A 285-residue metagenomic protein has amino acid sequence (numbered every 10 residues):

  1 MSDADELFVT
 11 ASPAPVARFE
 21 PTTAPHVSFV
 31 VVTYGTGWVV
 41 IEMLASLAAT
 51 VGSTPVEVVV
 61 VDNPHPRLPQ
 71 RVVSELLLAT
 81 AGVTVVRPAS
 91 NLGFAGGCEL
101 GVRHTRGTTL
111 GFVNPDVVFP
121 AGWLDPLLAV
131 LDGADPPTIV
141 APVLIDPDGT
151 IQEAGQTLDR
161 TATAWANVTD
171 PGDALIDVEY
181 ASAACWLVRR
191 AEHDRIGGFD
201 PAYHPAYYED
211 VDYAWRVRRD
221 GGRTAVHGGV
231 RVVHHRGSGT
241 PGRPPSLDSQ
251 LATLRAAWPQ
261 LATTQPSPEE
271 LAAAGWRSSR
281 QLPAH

Functional and structural regions predicted by a protein language model:
M1-A49: N-proximal low-complexity "stem/linker" segments adjacent to membrane-targeting elements
D5-P15, H26, R87, L92-E99 (+10 more regions): Acidic/His-rich active-site region of diverse nucleotide-sugar glycosyltransferases
T33, D62, A141, G228: Short beta-strand/turn micro-motifs composed of small residues that flank or help shape donor/cofactor-binding pockets
I41-L44, A48, V102, L128 (+1 more regions): A structural alpha-helix within SAM-dependent methyltransferase catalytic domains
L47-R87: Acidic donor-binding segment of Leloir-type glycosyltransferases
N63, C98, N114-P115: Short, structured coil/turn linkers that connect adjacent secondary-structure elements
L110: Short aromatic/hydrophobic "clamp" motif used to bind/position activated sugar donors
T263-H285: C-terminal subregions of glycosyltransferases and related glycan-biosynthesis enzymes
